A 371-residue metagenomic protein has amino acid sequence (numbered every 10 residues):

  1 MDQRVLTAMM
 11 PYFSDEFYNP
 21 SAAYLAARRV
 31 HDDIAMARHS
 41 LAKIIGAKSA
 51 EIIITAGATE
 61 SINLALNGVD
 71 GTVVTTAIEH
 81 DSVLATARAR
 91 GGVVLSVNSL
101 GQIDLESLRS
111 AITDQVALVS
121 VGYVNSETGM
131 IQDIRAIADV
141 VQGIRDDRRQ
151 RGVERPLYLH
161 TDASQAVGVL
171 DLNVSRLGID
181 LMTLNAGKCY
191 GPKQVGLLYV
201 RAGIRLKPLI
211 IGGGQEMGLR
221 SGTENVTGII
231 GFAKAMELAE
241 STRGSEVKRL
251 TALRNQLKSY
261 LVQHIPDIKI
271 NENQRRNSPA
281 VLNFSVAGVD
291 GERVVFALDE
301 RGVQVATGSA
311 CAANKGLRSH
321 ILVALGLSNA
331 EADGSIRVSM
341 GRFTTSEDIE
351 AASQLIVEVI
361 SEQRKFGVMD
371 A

Functional and structural regions predicted by a protein language model:
M1-A371: Pyridoxal 5′-phosphate
